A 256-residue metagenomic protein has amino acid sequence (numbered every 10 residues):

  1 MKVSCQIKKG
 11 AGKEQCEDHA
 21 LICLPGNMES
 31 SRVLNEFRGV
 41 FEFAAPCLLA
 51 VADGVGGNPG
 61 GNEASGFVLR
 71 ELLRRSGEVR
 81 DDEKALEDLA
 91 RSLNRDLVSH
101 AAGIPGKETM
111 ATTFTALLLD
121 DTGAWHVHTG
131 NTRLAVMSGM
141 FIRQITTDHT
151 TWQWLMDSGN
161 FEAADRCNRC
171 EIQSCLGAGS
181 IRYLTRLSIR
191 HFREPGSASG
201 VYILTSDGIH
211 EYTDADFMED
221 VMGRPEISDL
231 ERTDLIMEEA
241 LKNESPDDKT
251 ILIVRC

Functional and structural regions predicted by a protein language model:
M1-C256: PP2C/PPM-type serine/threonine phosphatase catalytic domain
